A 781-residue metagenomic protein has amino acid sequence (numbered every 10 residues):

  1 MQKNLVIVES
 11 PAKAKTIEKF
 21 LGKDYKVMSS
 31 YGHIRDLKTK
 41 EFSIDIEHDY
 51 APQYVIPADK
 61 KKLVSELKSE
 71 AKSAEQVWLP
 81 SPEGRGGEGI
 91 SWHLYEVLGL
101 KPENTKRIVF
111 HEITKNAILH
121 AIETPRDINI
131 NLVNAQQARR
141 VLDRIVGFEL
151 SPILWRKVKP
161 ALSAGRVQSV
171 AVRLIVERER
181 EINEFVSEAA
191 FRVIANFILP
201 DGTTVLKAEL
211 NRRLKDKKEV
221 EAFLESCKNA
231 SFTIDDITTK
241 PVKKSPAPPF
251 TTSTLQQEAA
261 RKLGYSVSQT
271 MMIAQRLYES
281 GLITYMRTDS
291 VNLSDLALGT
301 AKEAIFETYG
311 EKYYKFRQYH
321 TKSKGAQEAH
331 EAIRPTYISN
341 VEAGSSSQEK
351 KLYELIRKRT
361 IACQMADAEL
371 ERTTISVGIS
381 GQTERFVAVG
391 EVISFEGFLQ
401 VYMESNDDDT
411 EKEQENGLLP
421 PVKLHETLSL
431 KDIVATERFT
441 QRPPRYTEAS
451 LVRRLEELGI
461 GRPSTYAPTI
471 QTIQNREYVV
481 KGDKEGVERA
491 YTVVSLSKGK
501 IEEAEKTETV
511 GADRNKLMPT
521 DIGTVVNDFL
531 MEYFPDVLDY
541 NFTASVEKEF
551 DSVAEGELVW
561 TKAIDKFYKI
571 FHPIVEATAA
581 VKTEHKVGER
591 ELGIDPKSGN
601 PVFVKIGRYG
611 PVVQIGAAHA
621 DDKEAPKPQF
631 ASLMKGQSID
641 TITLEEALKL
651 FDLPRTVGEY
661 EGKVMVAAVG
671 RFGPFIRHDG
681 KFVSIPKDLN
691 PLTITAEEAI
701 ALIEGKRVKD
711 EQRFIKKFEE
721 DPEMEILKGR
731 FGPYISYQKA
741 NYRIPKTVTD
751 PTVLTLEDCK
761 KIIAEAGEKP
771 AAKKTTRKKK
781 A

Functional and structural regions predicted by a protein language model:
M1-R140, E149, N211, E221 (+3 more regions): Intrinsically disordered, low-complexity regulatory segments
Q2-L5, T16, Y25, S151 (+4 more regions): Basic, low-complexity terminal or inter-domain segments flanking catalytic cores
Q53, S81-E83, K101-K106, P125-V133 (+6 more regions): Short, polar/flexible loop-turn hinges at active-site or ligand-entry regions and domain interfaces
W92, I113-F197, T239-K243: C-terminal or mid-to-C-terminal helical accessory/interaction module adjacent to the motor/catalytic core
L214-P249, K423-L428, T436-E437, N541 (+1 more regions): Metal- or metallocofactor-binding catalytic centers and their adjacent structured scaffolds across diverse enzyme
T233-P249, S253-Q257, A326-S339, S429-D432: Residues forming anionic-ligand binding surfaces in small-molecule and nucleic-acid pockets of primarily soluble enzymes
Q256-E258, K262-Q269: A conserved hydrophobic secondary-structure block that centers on an alpha-helix together with its immediately flanking
